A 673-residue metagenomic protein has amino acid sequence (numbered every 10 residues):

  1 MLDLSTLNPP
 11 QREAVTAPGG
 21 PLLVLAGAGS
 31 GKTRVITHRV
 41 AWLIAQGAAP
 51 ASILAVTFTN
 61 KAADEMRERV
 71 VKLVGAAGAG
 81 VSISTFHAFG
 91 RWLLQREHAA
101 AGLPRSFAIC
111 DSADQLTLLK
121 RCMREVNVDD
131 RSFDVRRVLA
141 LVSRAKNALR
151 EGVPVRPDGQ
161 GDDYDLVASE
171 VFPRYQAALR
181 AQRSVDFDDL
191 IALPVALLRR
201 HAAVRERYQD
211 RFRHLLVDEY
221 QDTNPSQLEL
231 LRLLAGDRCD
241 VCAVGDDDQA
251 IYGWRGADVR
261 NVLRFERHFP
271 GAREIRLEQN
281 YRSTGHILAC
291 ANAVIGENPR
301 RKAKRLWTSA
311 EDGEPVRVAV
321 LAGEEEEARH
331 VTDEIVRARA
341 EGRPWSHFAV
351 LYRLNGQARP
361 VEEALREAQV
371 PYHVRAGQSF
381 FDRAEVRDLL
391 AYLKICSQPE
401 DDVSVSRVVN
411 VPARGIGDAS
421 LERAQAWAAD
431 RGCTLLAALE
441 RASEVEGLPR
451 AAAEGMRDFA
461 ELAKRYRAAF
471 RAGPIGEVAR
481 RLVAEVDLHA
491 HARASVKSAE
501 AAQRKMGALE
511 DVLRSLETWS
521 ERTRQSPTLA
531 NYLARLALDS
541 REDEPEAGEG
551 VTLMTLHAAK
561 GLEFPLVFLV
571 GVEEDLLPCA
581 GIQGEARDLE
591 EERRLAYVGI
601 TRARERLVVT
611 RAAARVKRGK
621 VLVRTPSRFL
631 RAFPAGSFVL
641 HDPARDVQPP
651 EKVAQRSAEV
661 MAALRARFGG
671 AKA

Functional and structural regions predicted by a protein language model:
M1, G636-A673: Acidic, low-complexity intrinsically disordered tails
M1-L2, G19-L22, S30, A41-H214 (+16 more regions): A basic/glycine-biased coupling hinge at the interface between accessory DNA-binding modules
D3-G19, S226: N-terminal pre-P-loop "Q-motif" helix
G20, A48-S52, A77-G80, L118 (+10 more regions): Short glycine-/polar-rich loops that comprise or flank the Walker A/P-loop and associated switch/sensor motifs
V24, A28-I36, V40, H98 (+6 more regions): Helicase P-loop NTPase motor core
S30, Q221-R300, K304-S309, A426-A429 (+3 more regions): Conserved helicase motor core of SF1/SF2 NTP-dependent helicases
P157-G161, H214, P344, N355-V370 (+3 more regions): Conserved helicase C-terminal RecA-like lobe
Q209, L216-T223, V244-G245, L569: Hydrophobic residues in beta-strands of the RecA-like P-loop NTPase core, especially within AAA+ ATPase
